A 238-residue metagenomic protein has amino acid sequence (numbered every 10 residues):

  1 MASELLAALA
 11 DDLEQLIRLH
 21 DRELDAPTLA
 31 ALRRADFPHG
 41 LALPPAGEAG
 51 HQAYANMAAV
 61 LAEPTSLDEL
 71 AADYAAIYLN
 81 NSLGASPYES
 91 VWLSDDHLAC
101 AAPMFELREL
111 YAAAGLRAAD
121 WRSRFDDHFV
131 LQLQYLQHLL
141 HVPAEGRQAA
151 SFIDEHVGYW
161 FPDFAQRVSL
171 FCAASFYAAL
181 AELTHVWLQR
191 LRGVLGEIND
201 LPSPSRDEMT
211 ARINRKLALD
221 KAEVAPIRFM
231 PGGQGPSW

Functional and structural regions predicted by a protein language model:
M1-W238: Surface/interface-facing alpha-helical segments and adjacent flexible terminal/loop regions used for partner/assembly
